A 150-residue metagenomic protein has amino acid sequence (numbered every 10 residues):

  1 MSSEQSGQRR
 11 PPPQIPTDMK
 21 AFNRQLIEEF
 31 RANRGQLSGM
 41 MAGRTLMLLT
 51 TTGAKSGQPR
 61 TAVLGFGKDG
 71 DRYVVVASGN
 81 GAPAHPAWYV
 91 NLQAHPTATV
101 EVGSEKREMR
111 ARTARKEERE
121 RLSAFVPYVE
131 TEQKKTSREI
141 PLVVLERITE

Functional and structural regions predicted by a protein language model:
M1-A42: Extreme N-terminal tail/first-helix region
S6-P11, G79-I148: Short, structured beta-strand-loop surface elements
M19, L46, G81: Charged, low-complexity surface patches
N33-Q36, T61-A62, V129-E130: A generic local structural motif
S38-G39, G65, V90, K134: Short secondary-structure boundary/capping segments
A42-R44, R138: Short gly/pro-enriched beta-turn/loop segments at secondary-structure junctions
R44-S78: Short beta-strand segments
D71, I148-E150: Short loop segments at secondary-structure junctions
